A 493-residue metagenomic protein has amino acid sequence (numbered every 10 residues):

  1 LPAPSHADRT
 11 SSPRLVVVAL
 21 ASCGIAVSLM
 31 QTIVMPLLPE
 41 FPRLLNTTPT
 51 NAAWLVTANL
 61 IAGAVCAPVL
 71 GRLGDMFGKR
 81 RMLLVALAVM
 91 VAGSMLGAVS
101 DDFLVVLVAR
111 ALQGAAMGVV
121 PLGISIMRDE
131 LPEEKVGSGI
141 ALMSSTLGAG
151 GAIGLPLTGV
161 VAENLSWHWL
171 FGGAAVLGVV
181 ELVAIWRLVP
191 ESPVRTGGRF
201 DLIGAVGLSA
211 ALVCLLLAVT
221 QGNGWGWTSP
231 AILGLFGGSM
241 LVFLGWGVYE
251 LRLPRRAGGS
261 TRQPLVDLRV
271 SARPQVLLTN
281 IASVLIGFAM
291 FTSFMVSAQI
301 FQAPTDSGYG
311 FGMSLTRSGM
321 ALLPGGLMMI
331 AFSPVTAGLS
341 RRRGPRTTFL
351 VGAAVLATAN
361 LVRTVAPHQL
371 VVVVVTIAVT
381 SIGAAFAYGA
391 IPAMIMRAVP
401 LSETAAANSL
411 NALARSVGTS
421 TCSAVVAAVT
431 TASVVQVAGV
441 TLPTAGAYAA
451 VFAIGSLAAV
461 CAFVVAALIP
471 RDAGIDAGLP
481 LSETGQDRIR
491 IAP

Functional and structural regions predicted by a protein language model:
R14-M30, V34-L38, T47-P49, A53-A58 (+6 more regions): 12-transmembrane solute porter fold
E40, P68-R72, M76, V160 (+1 more regions): Membrane-interface helix termini in secondary transporters
L44-N46, G78, V99-L104, L165-S166 (+2 more regions): Helix-breaking motifs and short loop linkers at transmembrane-helix boundaries and internal kinks in secondary membrane
V65-D101: Conserved MFS/SLC helix-loop-helix module at the cytosolic interface between two early adjacent transmembrane helices
V89-L96, L104-L112, V371-V379: Paired small-residue
L112-S145: Cytoplasmic helix-loop-helix junction between adjacent transmembrane helices in 12-TM secondary transporters
G150-V183, F200-G238: Helix-loop-helix hairpin linking two adjacent transmembrane segments in secondary transporters
A175-P193, S209-Q221, S239-R256, A462-P470: C-terminal membrane-cytosol helix-exit motif in multi-pass small-molecule transporters
